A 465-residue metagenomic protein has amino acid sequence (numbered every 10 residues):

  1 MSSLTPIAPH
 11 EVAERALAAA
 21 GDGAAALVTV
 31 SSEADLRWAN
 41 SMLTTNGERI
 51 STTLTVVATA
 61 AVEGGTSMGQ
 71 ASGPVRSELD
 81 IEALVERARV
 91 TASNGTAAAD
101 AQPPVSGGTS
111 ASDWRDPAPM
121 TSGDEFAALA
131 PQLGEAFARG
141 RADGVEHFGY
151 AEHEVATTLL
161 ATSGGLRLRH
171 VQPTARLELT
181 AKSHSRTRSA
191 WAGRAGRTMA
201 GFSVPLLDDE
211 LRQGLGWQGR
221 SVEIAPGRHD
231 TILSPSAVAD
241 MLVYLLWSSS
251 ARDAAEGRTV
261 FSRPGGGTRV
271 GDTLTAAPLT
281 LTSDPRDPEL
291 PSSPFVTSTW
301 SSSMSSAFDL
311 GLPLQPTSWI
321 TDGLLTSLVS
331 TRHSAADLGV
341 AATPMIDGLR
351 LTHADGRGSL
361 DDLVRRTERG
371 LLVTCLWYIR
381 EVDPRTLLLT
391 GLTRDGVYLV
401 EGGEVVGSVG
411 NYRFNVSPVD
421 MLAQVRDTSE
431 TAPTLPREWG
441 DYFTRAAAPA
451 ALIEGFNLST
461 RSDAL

Functional and structural regions predicted by a protein language model:
M1-V296, S303-S305, T321-D322, D441 (+1 more regions): Active-site bordering "gate/hinge" segments that shape substrate access to catalytic or cofactor-binding pockets
G267-L465: Dual-mode signal for accessory low-complexity, basic/Gly-rich regions
